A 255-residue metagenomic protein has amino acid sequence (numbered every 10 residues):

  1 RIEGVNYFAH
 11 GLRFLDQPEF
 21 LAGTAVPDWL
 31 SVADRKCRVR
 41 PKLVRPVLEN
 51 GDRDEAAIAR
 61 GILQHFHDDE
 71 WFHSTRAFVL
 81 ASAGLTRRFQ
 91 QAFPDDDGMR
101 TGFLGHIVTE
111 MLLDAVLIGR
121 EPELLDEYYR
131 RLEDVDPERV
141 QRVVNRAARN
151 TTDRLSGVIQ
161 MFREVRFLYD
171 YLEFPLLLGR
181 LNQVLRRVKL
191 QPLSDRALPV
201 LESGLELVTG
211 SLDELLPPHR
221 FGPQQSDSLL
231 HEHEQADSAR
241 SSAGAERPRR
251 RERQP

Functional and structural regions predicted by a protein language model:
R1-F103, P199-E232: An N-terminal structural lobe/cap that precedes and organizes the functional/catalytic core across diverse proteins
W29, A33, H67, W71 (+5 more regions): Generic structural signal for hydrophobic core residues of well-folded globular domains
I62, L104-V108, L172, L176: Generic recognition of short, well-ordered alpha-helical interface segments
R76, T86-V158: Active-site-proximal alpha-helical scaffolds that flank and shape metal-associated catalytic sites
Y129-F221: An amphipathic alpha-helical core segment
Q235: Cationic, low-complexity basic patches in intrinsically disordered or flexible, solvent-exposed regions
R240-P255: Long, low-complexity, intrinsically disordered segments
